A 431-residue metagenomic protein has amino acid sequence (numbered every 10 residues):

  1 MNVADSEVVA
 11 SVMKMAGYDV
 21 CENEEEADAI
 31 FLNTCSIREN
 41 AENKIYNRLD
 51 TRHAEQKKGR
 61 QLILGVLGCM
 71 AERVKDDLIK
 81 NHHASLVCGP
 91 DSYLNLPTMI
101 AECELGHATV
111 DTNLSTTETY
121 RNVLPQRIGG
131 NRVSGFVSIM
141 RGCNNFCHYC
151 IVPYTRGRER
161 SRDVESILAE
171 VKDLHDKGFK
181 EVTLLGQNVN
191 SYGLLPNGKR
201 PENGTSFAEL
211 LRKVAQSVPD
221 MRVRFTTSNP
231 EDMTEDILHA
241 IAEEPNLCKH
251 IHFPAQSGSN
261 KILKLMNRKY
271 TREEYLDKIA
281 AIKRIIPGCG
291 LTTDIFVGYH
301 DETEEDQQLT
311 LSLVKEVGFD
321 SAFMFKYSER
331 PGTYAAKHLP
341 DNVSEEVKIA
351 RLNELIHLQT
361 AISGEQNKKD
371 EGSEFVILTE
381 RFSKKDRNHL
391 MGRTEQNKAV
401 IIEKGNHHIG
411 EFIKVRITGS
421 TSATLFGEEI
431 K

Functional and structural regions predicted by a protein language model:
M1-Y192, S206, D236, I241 (+7 more regions): Proteins enriched for Cys/Gly/acidic motifs involved in redox and nucleic-acid/cofactor modification
I63, T109, E181, R222-R224 (+4 more regions): Residues at or immediately flanking beta-strands
G129-V133, C143-N145, L247, S257 (+5 more regions): Short flexible coil/turn linkers enriched for glycine and charged/polar residues that connect secondary-structure
F146, C150-G157, R222-E231, S257-R268 (+3 more regions): Conserved strand-turn element in the central/C-terminal portion of the radical SAM core barrel that lines
C147, I167, L184, F225 (+7 more regions): Conserved, mostly hydrophobic/aromatic
G204, A208, K213-R222, T234-T293: Radical SAM/AdoMet-radical enzyme domain recognition
A335-K431: Terminal RNA-binding accessory module
